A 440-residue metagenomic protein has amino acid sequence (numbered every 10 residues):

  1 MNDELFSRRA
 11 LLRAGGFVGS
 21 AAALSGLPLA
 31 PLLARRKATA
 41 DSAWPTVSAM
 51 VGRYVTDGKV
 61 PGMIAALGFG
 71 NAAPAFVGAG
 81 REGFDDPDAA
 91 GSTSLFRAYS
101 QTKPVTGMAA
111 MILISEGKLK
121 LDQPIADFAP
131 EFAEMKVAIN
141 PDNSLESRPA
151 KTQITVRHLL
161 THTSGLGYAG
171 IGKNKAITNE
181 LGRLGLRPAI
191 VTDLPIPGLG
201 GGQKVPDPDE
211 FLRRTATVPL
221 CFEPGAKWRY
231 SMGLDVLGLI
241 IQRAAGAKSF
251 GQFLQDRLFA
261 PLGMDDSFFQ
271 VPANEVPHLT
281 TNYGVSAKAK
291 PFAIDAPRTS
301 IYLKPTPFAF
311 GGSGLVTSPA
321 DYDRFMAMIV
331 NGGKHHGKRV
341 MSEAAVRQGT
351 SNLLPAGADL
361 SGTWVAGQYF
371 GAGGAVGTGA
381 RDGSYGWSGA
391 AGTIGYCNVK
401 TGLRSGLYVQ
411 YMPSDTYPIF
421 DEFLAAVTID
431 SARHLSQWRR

Functional and structural regions predicted by a protein language model:
M1-G19: N-terminal secretory signal peptides and thylakoid transit peptides that target proteins across membranes
P28-R36: Signal peptide processing junction and immediate N-terminal pro/mature segment of secreted/exported proteins
D41-A98, K118-K120, E134-D142, D382: Short, conserved catalytic-motif segment at the N-terminal edge
P45-G52, N71, R97-F128, L234-Q242 (+2 more regions): Active-site SXXK
P74-A79, K136-A380: Short, surface-exposed loop or secondary-structure junction motifs that flank catalytic or metal-binding residues
A75-V77, G395-N398, G402-Y411: Short, well-ordered beta-strand elements
F308-G314, Y385-Y396, Q410-S414: Glycine-rich phosphate/pyrophosphate-binding beta-alpha loops
N331, H335, T350-L360, S414-R440: Short, gly/Ser/Thr-rich active-site loops of penicillin-recognizing serine hydrolases
